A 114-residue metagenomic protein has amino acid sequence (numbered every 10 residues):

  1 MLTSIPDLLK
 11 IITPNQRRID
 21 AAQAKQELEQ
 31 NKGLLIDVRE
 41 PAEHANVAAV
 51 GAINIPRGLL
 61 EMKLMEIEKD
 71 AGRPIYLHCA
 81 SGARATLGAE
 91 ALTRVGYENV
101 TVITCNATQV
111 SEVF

Functional and structural regions predicted by a protein language model:
M1-L34, P41-P74, A80-F114: Rhodanese-like catalytic fold shared by cysteine-dependent sulfurtransferases and DSP/PTP-type phosphatases
